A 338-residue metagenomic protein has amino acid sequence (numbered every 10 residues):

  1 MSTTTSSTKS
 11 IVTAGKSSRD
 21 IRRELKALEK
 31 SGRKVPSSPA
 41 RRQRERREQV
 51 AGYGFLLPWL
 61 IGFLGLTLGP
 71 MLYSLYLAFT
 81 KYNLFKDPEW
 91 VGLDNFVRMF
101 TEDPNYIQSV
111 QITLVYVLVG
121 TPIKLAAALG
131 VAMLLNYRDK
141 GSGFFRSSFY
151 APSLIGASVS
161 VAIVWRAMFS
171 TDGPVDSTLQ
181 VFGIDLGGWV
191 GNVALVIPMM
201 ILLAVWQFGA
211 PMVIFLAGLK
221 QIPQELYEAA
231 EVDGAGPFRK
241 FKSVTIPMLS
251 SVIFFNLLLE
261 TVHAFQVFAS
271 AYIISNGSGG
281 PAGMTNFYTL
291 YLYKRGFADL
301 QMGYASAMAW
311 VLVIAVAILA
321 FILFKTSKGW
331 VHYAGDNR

Functional and structural regions predicted by a protein language model:
M1-L56, K140-S142, L323-R338: Transmembrane alpha-helical segments of polytopic membrane transport and secretion proteins
E48-R338: A structural signal for multi-pass alpha-helical bundles of membrane permease subunits that mediate small-molecule
